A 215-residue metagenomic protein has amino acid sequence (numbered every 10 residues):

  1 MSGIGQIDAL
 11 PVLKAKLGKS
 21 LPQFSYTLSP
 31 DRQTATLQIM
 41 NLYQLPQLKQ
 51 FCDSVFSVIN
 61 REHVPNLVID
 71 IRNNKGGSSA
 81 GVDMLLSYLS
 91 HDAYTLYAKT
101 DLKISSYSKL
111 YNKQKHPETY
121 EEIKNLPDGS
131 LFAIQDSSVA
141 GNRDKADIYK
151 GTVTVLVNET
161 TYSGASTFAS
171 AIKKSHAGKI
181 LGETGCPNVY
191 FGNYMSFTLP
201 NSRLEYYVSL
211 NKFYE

Functional and structural regions predicted by a protein language model:
M1-L67, I71-L102, L110-N112, T152 (+3 more regions): Flexible, low-complexity junctional segments that flank or bridge functional domains
A80-E215: Conserved acidic, small-residue-rich alpha-beta core segments centered on
